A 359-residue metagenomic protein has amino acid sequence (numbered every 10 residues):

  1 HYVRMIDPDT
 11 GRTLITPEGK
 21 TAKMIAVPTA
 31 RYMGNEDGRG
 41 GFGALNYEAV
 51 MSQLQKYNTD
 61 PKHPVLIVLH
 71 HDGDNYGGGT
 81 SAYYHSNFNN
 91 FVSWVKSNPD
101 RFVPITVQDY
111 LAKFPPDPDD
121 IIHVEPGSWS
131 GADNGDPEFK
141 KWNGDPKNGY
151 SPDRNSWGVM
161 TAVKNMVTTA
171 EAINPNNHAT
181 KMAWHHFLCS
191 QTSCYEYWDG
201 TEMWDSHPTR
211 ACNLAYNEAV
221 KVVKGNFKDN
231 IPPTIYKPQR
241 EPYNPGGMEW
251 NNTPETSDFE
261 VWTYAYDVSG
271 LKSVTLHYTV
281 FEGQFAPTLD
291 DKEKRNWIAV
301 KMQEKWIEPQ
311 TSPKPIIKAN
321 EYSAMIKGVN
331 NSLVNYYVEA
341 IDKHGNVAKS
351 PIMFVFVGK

Functional and structural regions predicted by a protein language model:
Y2-G34, G41-E48, S52-P232, K237-P242: Active-site and substrate-binding clefts of carbohydrate-active enzymes
R39, D199, K349-P351: Short, solvent-exposed loop/turn and secondary-structure capping segments
K221-K359: Glycan-association/targeting regions that enable binding to alpha-glucans and other polysaccharides
